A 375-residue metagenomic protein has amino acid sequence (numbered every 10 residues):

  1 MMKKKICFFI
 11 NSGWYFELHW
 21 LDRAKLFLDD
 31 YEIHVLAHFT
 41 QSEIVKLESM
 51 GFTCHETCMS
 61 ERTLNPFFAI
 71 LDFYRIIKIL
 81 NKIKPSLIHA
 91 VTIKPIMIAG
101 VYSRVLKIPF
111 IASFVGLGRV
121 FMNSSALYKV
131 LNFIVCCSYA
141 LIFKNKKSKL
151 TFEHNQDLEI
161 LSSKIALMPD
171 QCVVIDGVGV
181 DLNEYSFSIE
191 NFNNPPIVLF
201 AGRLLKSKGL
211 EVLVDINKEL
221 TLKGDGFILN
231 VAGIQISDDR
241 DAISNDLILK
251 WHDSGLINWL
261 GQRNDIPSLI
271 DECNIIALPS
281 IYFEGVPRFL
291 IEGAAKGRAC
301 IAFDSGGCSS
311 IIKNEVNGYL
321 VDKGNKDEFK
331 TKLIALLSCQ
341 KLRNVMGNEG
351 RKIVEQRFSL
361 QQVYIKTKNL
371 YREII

Functional and structural regions predicted by a protein language model:
C7, N191-K208, L213-N217, L229-N230: Conserved donor-binding/catalytic core segment of Leloir-type glycosyltransferases
K25-F27, Y74-I77, V130-L150: Membrane-proximal helix-turn-helix segments that form the acceptor-binding/catalytic region of lipid-linked
L36-Q41, A201, I228-I243: Glycosyltransferase donor-sugar binding loop
H55-E56, C136-F187, I197: Donor nucleotide-sugar binding/catalytic pocket of nucleotide-sugar-dependent glycosyltransferases
S237-I243, S254-R263, L269, Y319-L320: Active-site donor-binding acidic/aromatic loop of nucleotide-activated sugar and phosphosugar transferases involved
A299-A302, I312: Short hydrophobic beta-strand element within catalytic cores of glycosyltransferases and related nucleotide-activated
K313-E315, Y319-D327, A335-K341: Conserved acidic donor-binding segment of nucleotide-sugar-dependent glycosyltransferases
E328, A335, L342-R357, V363-N369 (+1 more regions): A short, well-ordered alpha-helix in the C-terminal region of glycosyltransferases
